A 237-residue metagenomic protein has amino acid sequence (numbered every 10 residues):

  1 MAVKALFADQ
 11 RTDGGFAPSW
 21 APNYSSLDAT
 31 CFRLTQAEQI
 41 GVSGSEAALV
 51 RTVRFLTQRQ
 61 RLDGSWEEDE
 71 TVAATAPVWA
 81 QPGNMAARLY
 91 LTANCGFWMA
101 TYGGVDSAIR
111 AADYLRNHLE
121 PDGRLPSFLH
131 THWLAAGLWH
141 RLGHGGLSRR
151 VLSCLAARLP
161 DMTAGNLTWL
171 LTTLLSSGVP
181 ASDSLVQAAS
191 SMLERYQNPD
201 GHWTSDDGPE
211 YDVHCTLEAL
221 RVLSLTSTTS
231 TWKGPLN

Functional and structural regions predicted by a protein language model:
M1-N237: Preference for long, amphipathic alpha-helical scaffolds in soluble/luminal domains and all-alpha bundles
